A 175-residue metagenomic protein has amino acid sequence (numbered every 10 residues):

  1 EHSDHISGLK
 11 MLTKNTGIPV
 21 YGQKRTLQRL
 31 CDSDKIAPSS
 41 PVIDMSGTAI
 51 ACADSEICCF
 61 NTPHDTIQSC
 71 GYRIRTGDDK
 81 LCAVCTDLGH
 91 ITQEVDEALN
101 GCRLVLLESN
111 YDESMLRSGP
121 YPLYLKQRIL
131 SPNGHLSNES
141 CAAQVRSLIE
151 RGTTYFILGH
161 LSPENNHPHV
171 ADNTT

Functional and structural regions predicted by a protein language model:
E1-T16: Di-metal (Zn2+ and/or Mg2+/Mn2+) metal-binding site signature of metallo-dependent hydrolases with the MBL/beta-CASP
H2-I6, L27-R29, T66-I67, H90-Q93 (+2 more regions): Active-site environment of divalent metal-dependent phosphoester hydrolases
N15-P19, L81-C82: Short active-site oxyanion
T16, T26-I43: Active-site neighborhood of divalent metal-dependent phosphoester bond hydrolases
I18-T26, E108: Short internal beta-strands
D44-L104: Core dinuclear metal-dependent hydrolase active-site scaffold
Q93-T175: Cap/insert and terminal regions of metallo-dependent hydrolase folds
